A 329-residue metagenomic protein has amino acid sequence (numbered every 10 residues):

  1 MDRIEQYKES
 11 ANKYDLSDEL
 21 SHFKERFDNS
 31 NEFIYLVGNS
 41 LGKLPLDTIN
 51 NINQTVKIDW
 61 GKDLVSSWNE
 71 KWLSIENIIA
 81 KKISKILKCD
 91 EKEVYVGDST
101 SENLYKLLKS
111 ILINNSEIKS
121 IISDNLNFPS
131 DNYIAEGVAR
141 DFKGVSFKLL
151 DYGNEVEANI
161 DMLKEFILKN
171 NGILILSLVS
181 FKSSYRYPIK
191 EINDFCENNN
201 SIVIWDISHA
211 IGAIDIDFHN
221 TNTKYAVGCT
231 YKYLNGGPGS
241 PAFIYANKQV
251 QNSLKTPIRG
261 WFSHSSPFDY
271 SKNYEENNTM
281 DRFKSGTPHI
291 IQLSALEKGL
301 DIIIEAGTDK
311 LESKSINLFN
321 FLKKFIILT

Functional and structural regions predicted by a protein language model:
M1-T329: Pyridoxal 5′-phosphate
